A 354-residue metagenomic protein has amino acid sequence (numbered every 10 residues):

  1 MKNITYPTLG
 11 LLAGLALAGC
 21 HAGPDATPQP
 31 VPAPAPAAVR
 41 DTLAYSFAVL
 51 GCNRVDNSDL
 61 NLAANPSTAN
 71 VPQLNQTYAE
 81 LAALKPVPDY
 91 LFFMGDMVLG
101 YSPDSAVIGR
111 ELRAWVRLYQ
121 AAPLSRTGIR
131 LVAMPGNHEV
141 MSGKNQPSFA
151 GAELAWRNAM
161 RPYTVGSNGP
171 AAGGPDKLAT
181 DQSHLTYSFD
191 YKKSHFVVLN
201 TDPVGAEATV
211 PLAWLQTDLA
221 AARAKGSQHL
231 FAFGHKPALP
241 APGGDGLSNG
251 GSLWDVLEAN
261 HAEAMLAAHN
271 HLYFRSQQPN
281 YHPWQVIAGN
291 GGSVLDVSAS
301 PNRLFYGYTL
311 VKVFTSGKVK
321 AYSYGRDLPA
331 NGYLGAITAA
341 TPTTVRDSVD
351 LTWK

Functional and structural regions predicted by a protein language model:
M1-L9: Bacterial N-terminal signal peptides that target proteins for export
L17-G19: C-terminal motif of bacterial Sec signal peptides marking the signal peptidase cleavage site
A22-G109: N-terminal active-site segment of His-dependent metallophosphoesterases
C52, G95-D96, G136-N137, H235 (+1 more regions): Active-site glycine-centered loops adjacent to acidic/histidine catalytic or metal-binding residues that shape
L60-L62, S102-A224, S252-A264, L272-K312: Extended active-site neighborhood of metal-dependent phosphoesterases/phosphodiesterases
M94, A222-P242: Short acidic, glycine-rich surface-loop motifs adjacent to enzyme active sites
A232-A238, E263-Y273: Histidine-centered catalytic micro-motifs
Q278-K354: Binuclear metal-dependent phosphoesterase catalytic core
